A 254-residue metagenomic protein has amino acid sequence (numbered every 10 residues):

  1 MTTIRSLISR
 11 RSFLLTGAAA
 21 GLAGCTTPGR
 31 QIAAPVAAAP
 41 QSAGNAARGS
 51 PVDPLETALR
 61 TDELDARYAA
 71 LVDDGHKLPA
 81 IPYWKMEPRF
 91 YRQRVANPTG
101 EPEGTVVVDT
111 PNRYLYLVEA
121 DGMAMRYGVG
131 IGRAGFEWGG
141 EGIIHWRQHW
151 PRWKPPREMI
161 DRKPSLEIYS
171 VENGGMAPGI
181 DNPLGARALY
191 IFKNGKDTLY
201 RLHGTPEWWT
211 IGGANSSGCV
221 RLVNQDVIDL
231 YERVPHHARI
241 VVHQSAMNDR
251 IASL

Functional and structural regions predicted by a protein language model:
T2-L254: N-terminal pre-domains immediately preceding structured catalytic cores
